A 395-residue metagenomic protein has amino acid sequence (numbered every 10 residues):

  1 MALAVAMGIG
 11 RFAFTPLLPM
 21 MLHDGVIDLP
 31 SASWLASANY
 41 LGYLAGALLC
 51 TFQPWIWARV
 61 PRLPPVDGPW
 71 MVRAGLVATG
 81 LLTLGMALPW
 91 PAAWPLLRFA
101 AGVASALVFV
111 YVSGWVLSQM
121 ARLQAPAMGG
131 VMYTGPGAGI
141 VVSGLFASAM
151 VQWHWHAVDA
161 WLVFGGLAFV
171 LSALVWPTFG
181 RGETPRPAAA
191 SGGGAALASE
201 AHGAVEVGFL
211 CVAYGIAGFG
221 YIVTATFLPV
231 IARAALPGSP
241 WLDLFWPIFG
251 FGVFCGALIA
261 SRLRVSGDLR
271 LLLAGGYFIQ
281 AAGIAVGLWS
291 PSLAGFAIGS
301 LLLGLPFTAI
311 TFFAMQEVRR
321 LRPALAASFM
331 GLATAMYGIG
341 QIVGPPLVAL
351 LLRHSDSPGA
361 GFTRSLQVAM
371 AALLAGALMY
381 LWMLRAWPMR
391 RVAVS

Functional and structural regions predicted by a protein language model:
T15, E206-P247: Extracytoplasmic gate region of multi-pass secondary transporters
D28, D67, A149-G166, A349-L373: A membrane-interface helix-boundary motif in multi-pass transporters
G46-D67, G256-D268, L352: Helix-to-loop junctions at the C-terminal end of transmembrane segments in multipass secondary transporters
W90-P91, L123, M128-G180: Helix-loop-helix hairpin linking two adjacent transmembrane segments in secondary transporters
A92-A101, A294-L302: Paired small-residue
F99-G135: Cytoplasmic helix-loop-helix junction between adjacent transmembrane helices in 12-TM secondary transporters
D268-A314: C-terminal transmembrane helical hairpin of 12-TM major facilitator-type secondary transporters
A324-S357: A late C-terminal transmembrane helix in Major Facilitator Superfamily
